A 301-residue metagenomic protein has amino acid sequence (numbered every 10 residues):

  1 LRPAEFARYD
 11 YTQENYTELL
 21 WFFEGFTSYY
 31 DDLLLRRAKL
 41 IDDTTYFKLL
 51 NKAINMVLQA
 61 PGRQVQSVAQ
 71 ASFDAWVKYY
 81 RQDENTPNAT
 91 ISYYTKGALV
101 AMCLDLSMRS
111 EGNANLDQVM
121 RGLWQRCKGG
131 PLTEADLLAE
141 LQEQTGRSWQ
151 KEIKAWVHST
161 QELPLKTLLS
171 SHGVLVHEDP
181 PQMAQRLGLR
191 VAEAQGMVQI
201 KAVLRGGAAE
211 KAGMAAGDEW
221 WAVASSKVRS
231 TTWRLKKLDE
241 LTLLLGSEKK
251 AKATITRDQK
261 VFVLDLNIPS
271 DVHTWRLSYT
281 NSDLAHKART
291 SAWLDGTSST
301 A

Functional and structural regions predicted by a protein language model:
L1-G62: Zinc-dependent metallopeptidase catalytic helix centered on the HExxH motif and its immediate flanking segment
D31-D32, I41-A301: C-terminal recognition in membrane/secretory proteostasis and scaffolding
